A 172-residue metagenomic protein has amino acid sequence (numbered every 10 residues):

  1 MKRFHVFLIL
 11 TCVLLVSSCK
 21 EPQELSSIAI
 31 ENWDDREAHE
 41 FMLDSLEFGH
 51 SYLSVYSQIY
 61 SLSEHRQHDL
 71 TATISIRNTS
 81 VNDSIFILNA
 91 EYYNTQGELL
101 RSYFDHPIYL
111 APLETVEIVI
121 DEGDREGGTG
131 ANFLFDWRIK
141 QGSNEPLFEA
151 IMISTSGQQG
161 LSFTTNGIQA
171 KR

Functional and structural regions predicted by a protein language model:
M1-F7: Bacterial N-terminal signal peptides that target proteins for export
L15-S18: C-terminal motif of bacterial Sec signal peptides marking the signal peptidase cleavage site
Q23-W33, D124-R172: Terminal connector regions
S27-F48: Post-signal peptide N-terminal segment of mature Sec-exported envelope proteins
Q67-T73: Short, solvent-exposed loop/turn segments enriched in Ser/Thr/Gly
I76-D83: Asparagine-centered strand-capping/turn motif at beta-strand->loop junctions
D83-A90, S102, E145-E149: Short, hydrophobic/aromatic beta-strand segments
T95-N132: Intrinsically disordered, low-complexity Pro/Gly/Ser/Thr-rich segments with frequent PxxP/GP/PP motifs and embedded
